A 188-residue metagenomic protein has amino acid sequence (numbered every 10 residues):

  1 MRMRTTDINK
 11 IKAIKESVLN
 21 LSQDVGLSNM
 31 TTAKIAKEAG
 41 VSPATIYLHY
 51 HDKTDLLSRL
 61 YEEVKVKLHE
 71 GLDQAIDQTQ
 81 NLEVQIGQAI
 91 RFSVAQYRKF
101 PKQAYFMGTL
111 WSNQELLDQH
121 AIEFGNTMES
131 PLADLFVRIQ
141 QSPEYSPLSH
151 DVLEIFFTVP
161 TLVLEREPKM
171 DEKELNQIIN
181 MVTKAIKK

Functional and structural regions predicted by a protein language model:
M1-V25, N29-E38, D55: Basic, helix-initiating cap at the start of DNA-binding domains
A39-Y50: Short hydrophobic/aromatic patch on the recognition helix
T54-L56, Y105: A secondary-structure capping/hinge motif
L56-V64: Alpha-helical DNA-contacting segments of helix-turn-helix folds
R59, D73-K99, L153: Hydrophobic alpha-helical connector segments
H69, D73, E115-S142, H150-D151: Amphipathic alpha-helical packing segments from all-alpha helical-bundle domains
V94-L116: Amphipathic alpha-helical segments used for helix-helix packing
Y105-T109, V137-V182: Hydrophobic/aromatic-rich alpha-helical bundle segments in the mid-to-C-terminal region
